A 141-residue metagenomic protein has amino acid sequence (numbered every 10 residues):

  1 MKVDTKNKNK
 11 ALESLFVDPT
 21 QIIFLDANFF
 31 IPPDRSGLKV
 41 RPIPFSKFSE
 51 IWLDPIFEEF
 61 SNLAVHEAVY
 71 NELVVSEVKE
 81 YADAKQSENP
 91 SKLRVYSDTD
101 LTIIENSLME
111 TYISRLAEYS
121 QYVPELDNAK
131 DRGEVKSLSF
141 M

Functional and structural regions predicted by a protein language model:
K2-F140: Active-site-proximal, substrate-binding regions of enzyme catalytic domains and RNA-binding/basic surfaces
